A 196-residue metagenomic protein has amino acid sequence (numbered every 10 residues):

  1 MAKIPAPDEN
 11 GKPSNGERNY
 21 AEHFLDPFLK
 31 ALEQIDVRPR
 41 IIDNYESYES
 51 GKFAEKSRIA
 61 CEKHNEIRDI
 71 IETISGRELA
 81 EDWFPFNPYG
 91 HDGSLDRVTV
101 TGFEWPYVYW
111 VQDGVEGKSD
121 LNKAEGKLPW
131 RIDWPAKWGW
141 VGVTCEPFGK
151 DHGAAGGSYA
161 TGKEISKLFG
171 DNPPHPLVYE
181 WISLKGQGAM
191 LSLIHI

Functional and structural regions predicted by a protein language model:
M1, I194-I196: Intervening/peripheral non-core polypeptide segments
M1-R68, G162, F169: N-terminal Rossmann-like or analogous alpha/beta NTP/dinucleotide-binding catalytic cores that position adenine
K63-D69, T73-I194: Alpha-helical recognition segments enriched in aromatics with Gly/Pro capping that present substrate-recognition
